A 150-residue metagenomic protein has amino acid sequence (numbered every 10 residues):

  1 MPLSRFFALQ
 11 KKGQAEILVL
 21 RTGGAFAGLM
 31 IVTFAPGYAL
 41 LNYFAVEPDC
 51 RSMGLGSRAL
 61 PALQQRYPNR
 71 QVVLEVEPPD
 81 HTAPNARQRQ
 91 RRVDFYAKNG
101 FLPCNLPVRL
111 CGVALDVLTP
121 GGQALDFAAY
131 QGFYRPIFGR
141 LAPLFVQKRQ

Functional and structural regions predicted by a protein language model:
M1-T22: Active-site rim helix/loop that mediates acceptor-substrate recognition in acyltransferases
A15-V19, L29, L115-V117: Short hydrophobic/aromatic beta-strand element in the GNAT-like acyltransferase core that lines or flanks the acyl-donor
V19, G24-T33, L40-A45: Conserved beta-strand in the GNAT
G37-P48, E75-E77: Conserved acetyl-CoA binding element of GNAT-fold acetyltransferases
V46, S52-R66, R89: Conserved acetyl-CoA-binding loop-helix of GNAT-fold acetyltransferases
Q65-R89: Conserved GNAT acetyl-CoA-binding A-motif
R89, R109-Q150: C-terminal "cap" of GNAT-fold acetyltransferases
D94-C104: Conserved acetyl-CoA-binding loop of GNAT-fold acetyltransferases
